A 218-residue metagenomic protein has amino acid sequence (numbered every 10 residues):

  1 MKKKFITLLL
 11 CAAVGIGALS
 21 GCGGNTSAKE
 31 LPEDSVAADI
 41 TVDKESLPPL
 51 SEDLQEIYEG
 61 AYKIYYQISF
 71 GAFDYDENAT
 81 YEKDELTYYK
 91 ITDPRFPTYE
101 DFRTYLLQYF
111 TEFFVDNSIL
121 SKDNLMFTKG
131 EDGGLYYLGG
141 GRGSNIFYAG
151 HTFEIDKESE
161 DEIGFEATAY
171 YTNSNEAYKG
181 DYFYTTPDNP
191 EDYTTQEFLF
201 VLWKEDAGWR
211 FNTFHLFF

Functional and structural regions predicted by a protein language model:
M1-F5: Positively charged n-region of N-terminal signal peptides that target proteins for export
G17-G21: C-terminal motif of bacterial Sec signal peptides marking the signal peptidase cleavage site
G23-N25: Bacterial signal peptide processing site
K29-T41: Low-complexity, acidic Ser/Thr/Pro-rich repeat tracts that form intrinsically disordered stalk/linker regions of very
D39-G139: Core segments of small alpha/beta cavity-forming domains
L125-G180: Surface-exposed, charged secondary-structure patches
E176-D192: Surface-exposed intrinsically disordered loops and tails
D192-F218: Short beta-strand edge/turn micro-motifs at domain boundaries
